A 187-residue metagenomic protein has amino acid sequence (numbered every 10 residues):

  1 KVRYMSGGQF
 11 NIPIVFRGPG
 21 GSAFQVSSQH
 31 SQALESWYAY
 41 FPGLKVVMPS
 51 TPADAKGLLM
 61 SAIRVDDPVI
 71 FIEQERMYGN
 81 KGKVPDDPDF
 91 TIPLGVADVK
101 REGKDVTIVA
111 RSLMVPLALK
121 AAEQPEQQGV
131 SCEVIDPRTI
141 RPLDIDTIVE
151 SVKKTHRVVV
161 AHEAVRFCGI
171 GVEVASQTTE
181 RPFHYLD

Functional and structural regions predicted by a protein language model:
K1, D54-L59, I92-V96: Glycine-rich, charged/polar anion/phosphate-binding loops that engage phosphate groups from diverse ligands
K1-Y4, H30-W37, Q177-P182: A glycine- and small-aliphatic-rich helix-loop capping segment at beta-alpha/alpha-beta transitions that lines
R3, L59-M60, V149, T179: Generic structural signal for well-ordered alpha-helical scaffold segments
G8-V65: Conserved thiamine diphosphate
Q9-V15, A23-Q25, E75-D187: Thiamine diphosphate
F41, V65-D66, T155, R181: Acidic-histidine catalytic/liganding microenvironments
D67-P68, D105: Short, surface-exposed beta-edge/turn micro-motifs
